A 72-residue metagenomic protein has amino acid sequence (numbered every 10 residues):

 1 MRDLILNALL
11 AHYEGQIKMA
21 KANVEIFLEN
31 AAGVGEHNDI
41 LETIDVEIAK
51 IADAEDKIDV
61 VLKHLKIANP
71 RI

Functional and structural regions predicted by a protein language model:
M1-I72: Extended, charge-rich alpha-helical interface modules
